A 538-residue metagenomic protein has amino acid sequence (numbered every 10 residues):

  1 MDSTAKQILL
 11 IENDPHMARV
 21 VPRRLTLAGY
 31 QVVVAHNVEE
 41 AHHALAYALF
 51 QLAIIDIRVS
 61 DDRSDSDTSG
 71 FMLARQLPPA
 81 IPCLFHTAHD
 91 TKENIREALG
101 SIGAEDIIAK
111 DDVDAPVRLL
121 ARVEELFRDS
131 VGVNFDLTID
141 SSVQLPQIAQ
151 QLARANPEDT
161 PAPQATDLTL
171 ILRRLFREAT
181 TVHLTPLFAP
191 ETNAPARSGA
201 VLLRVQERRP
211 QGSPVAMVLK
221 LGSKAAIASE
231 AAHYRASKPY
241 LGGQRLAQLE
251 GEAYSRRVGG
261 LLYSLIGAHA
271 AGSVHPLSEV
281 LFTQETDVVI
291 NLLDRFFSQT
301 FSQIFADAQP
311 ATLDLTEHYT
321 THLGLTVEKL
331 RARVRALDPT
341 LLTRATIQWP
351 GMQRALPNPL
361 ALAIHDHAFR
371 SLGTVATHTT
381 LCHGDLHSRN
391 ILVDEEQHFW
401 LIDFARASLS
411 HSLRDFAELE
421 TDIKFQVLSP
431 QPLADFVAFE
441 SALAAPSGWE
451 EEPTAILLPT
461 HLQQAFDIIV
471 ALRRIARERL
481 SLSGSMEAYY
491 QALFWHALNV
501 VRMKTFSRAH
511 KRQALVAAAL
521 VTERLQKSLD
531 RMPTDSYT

Functional and structural regions predicted by a protein language model:
D14-E39: Two-component/phosphorelay signaling modules centered on CheY-like receiver
H86-T87, K110: Hydrophobic/aromatic residues positioned on beta-strands within the core alpha/beta folds
T160-T166, R173-G212, G384: ATP-binding glycine-rich phosphate-binding loop
G199-A232: ATP-binding glycine-rich loop module of kinase domains
K220-L249, R414: A conserved alpha-helical element in kinase catalytic cores
S237-Y240, S273-V327, L362-H365, R370-L372 (+1 more regions): Conserved kinase catalytic-core helix
Q248-S298, G324-T346: Conserved structural core of kinase catalytic domains
R414-A471, F494-R502: Active-site activation/catalytic loop segments of kinase-like enzymes and analogous catalytic loops in related
